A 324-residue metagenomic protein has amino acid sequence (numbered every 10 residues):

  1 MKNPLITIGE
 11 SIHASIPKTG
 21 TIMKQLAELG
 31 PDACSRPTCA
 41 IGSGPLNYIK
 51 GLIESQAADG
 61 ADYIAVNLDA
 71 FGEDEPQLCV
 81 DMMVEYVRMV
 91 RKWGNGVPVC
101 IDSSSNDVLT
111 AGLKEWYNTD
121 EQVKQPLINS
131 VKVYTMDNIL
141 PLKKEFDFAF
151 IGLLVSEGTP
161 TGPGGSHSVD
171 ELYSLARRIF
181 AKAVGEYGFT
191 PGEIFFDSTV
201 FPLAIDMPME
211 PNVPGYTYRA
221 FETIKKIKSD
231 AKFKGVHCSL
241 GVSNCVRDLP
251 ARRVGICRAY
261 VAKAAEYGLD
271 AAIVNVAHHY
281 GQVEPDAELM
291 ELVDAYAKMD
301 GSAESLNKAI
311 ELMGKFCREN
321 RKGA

Functional and structural regions predicted by a protein language model:
M1-P45, I151-G164, K234-G235, S239-V246: N-terminal small/glycine-rich loop or linker at the start of catalytic domains across soluble metabolic enzymes
M1-S35, P285-A324: A mid-to-C-terminal "edge-of-domain" accessory segment
A57-A58, R91-K92, L113-E121, D137-F150 (+2 more regions): Acidic (Asp/Glu)-rich catalytic clusters
A57-I101, V200-M209: Glycine-rich, proline-tolerant flexible connector loops at the mouths of alpha/beta enzymes
A65-N67, V97-S105, V123-Y134, L154 (+1 more regions): Catalytic beta/alpha-barrel core
E75-I101, D107-Q122, I179, P214-C238: Alpha-helix-loop-beta-strand connector modules within alpha/beta enzyme cores
S104, N118-P141, I179, N275: Phosphate/diphosphate-binding loops
P141-K298, E304-E311: Catalytic alpha/beta core domains of metabolic enzymes, predominantly
